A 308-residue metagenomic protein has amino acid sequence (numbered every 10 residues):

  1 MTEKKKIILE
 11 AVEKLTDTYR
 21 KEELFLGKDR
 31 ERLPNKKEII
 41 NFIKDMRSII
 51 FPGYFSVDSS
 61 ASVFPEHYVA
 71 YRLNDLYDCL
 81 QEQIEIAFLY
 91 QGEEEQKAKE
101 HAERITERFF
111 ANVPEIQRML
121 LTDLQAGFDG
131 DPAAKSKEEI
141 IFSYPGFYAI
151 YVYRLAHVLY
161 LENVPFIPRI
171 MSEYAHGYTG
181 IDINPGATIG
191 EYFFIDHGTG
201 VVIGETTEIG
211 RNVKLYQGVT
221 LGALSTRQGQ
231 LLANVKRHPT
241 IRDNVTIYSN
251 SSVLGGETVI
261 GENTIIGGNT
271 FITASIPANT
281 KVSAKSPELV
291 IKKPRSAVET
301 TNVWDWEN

Functional and structural regions predicted by a protein language model:
M1-E173, S296-N308: Terminal amphipathic alpha-helical/low-complexity segments used for targeting or macromolecular assembly
A175-V290, P294: Structural signal for interior beta-strand "rungs" in well-ordered beta-sheet cores of soluble enzyme domains
